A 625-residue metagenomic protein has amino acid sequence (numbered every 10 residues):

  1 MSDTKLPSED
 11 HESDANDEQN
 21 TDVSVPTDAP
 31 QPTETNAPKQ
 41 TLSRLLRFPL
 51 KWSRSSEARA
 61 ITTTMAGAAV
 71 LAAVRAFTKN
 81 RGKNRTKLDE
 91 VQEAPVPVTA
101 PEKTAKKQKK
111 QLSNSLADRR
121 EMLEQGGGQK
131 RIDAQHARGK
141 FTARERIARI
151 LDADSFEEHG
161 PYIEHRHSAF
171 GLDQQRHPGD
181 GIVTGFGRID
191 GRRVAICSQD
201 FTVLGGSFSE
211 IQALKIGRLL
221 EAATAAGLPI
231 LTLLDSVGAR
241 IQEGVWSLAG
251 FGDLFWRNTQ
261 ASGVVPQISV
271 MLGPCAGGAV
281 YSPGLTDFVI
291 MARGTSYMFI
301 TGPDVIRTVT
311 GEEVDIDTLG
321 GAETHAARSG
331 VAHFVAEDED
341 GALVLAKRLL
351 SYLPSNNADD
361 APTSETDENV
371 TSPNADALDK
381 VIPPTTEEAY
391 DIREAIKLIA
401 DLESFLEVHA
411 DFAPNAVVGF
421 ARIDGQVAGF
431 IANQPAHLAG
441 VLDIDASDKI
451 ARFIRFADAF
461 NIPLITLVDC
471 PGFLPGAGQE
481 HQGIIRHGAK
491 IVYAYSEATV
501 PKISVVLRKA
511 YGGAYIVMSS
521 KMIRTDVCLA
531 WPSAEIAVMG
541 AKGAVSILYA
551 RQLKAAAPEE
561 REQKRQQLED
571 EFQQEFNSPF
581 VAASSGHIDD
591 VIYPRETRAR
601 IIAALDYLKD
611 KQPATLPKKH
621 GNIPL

Functional and structural regions predicted by a protein language model:
M1-S55, I61-T63, D89-E90, A94-P95: Charged, low-complexity N-terminal segments of organelle-associated membrane proteins
S2, S13, N36, F48 (+4 more regions): Short, low-complexity interaction segments enriched in Ser/Thr/Pro/Gly
A37, A58, T86, A556-K564: Alpha-helix capping and helix-coil boundary motifs
S53-I61, V70-T86: Short hydrophobic alpha-helical membrane-entry/anchor segments
V91, P95-L625: Ligand-binding clefts of soluble mixed alpha/beta catalytic domains
